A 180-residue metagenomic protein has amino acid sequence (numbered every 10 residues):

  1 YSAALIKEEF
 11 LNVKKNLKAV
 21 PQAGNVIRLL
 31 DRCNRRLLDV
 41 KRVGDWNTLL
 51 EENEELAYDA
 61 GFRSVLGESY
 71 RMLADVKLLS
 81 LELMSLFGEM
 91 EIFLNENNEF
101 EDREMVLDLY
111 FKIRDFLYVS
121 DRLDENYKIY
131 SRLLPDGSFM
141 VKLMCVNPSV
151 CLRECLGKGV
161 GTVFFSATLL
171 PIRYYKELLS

Functional and structural regions predicted by a protein language model:
Y1-S180: ASCE RecA-like P-loop NTPase motor cores that couple ATP hydrolysis to mechanical translocation on nucleic acids
